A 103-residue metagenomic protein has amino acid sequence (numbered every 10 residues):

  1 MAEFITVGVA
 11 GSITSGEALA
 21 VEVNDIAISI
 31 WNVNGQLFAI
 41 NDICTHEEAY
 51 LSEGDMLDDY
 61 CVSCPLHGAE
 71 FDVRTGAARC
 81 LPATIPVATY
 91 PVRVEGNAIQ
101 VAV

Functional and structural regions predicted by a protein language model:
M1-D59, D72-V73, A77, P86-V103: N-terminal pre-ligand scaffold of iron-sulfur
C44, C64-H67: Short cysteine clusters
P82-A83: Short Gly/Pro-enriched turn/cap motifs at secondary-structure boundaries
